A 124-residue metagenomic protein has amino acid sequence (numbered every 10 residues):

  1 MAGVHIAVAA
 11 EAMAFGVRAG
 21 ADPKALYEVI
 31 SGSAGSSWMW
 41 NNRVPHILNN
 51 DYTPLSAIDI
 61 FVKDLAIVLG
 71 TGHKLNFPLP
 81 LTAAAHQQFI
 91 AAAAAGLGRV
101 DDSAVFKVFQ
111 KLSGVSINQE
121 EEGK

Functional and structural regions predicted by a protein language model:
M1-A19, I30-N42, S56, I60-K63: Active-site-proximal catalytic alpha-helix in oxidoreductases
I6, A10, A14, L26-V29 (+3 more regions): N-terminal hydrophobic or amphipathic segments with adjacent small-residue motifs that include Sec signal peptides
G20-P23, P78: Helix N-cap / loop-to-helix initiation motif
D22-G32, A83-Q87: Beta-strand segments within the central parallel beta-sheet cores of soluble alpha/beta enzyme folds
S36-S103, K107-F109, E120-E121: Interdomain hinge/lid region at the active-site interface of Rossmann-like NAD(P)-dependent oxidoreductases
V115-K124: ATP-dependent carboxylate/acyl-activation modules
